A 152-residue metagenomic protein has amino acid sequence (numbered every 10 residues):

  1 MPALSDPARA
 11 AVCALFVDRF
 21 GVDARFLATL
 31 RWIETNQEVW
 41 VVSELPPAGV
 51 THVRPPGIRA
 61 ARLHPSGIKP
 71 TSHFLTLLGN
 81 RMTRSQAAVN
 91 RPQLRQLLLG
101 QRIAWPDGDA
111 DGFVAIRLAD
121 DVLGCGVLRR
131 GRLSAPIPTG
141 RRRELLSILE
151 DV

Functional and structural regions predicted by a protein language model:
M1-V152: Polybasic, low-complexity RNA-engagement segments
